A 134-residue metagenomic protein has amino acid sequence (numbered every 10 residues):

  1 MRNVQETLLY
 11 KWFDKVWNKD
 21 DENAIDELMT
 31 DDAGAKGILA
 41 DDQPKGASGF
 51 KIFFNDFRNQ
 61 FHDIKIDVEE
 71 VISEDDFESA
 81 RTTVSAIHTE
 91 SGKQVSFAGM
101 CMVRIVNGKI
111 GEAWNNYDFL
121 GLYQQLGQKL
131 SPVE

Functional and structural regions predicted by a protein language model:
M1-D31, L130-E134: Short, low-complexity N-terminal intrinsically disordered segments enriched in polar/charged residues
R2-V4, E22-D76: A solvent-exposed, acidic/Ser-Thr-rich amphipathic alpha-helical stretch
L9, A24-D26, A33, F50 (+3 more regions): Hydrophobic pocket/interface hotspot
N59, D63, A86-S96: Short, cysteine-centered beta-strand-loop-beta hairpins and adjacent loop/turn segments enriched in charged/polar
K65-I66, R81, V95-C101: Short, surface-exposed coil-to-beta transition loops
D75-V84: A short hydrophobic beta-strand element
M100, N115-N116: Residue-level structural signal for beta-strand termini and adjacent loop
N116-E134: Low-complexity, intrinsically disordered terminal/linker segments enriched in charged and Gly/Pro repeats
